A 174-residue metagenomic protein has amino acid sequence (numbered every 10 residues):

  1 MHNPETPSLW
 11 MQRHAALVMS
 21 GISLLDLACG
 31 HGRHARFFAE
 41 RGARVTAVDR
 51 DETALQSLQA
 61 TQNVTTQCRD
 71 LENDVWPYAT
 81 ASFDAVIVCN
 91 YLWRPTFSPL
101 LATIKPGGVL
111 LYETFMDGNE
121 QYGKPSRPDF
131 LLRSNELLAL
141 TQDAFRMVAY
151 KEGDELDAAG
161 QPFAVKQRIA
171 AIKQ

Functional and structural regions predicted by a protein language model:
M1-M19: S-adenosyl-L-methionine
G21-G30: Conserved class I S-adenosyl-L-methionine
D51-T53: Conserved SAM/SAH-binding beta-strand->alpha-helix loop
Q62-D74: Conserved SAM-binding strand-loop segment of SAM-dependent methyltransferases
W76-A85: A short acidic, Gly/Pro-enriched loop at the edge of an enzyme's catalytic core that lines a small-molecule cofactor
L92-A102: A short, conserved alpha-helix within the catalytic core of class I
G108-D117: Conserved beta-strand signature within the Rossmann-like core of class I S-adenosyl-L-methionine
L156-Q174: Core SAM-dependent methyltransferase catalytic element
